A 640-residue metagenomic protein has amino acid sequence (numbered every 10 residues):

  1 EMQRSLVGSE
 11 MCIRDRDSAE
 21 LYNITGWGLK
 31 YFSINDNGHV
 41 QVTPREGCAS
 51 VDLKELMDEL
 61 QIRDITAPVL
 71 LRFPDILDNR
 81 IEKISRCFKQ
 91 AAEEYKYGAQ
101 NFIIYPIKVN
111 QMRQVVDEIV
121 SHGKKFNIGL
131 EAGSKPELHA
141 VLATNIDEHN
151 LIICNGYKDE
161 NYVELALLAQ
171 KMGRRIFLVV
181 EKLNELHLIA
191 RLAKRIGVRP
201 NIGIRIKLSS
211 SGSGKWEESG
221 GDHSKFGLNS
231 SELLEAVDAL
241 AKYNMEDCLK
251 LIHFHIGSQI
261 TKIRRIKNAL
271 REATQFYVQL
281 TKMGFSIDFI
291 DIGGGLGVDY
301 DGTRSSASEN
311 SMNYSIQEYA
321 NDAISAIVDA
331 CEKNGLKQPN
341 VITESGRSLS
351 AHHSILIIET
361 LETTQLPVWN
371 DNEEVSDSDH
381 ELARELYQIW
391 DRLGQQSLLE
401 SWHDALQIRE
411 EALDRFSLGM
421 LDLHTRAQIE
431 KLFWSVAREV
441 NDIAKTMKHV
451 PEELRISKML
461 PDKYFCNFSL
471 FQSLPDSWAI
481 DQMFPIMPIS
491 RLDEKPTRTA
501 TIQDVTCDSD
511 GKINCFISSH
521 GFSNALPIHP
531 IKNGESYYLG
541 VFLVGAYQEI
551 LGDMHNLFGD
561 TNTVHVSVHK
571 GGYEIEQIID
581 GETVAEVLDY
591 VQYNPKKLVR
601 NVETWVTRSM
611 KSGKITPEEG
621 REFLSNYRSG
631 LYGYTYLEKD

Functional and structural regions predicted by a protein language model:
E1-I13: Single conserved hydrophobic/aromatic residue that forms the stacking wall/gate of nucleotide- or nucleobase-binding
R14-N23, W27-Y31, N35: Hydrophobic alpha-helical membrane-insertion signals
L29, I34-Q111: Low-complexity, highly charged intrinsically disordered N-terminal segments that act as targeting/localization
H39, G47, I76, N110-M112 (+15 more regions): Short, glycine-/Ser/Thr-/acidic-enriched flexible segments
A67, L71, E93-G98, M283-I287 (+1 more regions): Flexible, glycine/charged-enriched surface loops at secondary-structure junctions
D75-K83, E235, E272, D322: A non-catalytic, amphipathic alpha-helix used as a structural packing/dimerization or gating element in enzyme scaffolds
K96-F289, L296-G302, N313-E318, A326 (+1 more regions): Active-site-proximal beta-alpha core segment in soluble small-molecule metabolic enzymes
Y314, D322-I324, V328-D640: Charged (often Lys/Glu-rich) extended helix/loop segments that serve as interaction or gating elements
